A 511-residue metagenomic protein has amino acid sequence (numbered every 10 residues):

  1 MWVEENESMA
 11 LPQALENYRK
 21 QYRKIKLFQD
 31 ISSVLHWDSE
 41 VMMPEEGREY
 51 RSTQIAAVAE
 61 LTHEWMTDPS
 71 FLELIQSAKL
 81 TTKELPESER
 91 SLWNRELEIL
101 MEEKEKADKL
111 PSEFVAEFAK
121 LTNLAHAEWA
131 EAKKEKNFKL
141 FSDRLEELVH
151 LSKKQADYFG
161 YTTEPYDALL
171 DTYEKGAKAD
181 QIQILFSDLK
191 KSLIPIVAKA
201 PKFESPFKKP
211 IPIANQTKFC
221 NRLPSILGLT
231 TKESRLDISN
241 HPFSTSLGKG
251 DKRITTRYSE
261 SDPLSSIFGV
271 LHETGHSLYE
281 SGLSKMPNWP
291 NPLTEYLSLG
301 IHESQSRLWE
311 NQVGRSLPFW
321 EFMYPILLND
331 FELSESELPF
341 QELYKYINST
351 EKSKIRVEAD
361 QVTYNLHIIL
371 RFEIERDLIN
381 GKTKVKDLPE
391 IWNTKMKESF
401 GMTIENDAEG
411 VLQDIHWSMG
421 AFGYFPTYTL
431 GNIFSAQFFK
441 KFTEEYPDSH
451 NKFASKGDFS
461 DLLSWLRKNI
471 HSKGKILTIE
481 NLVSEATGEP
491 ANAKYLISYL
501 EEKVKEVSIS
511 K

Functional and structural regions predicted by a protein language model:
W2-K175, E501-S508: A well-structured
W2-L11, D30-S33, E46, Y50 (+3 more regions): C-terminal, non-catalytic "cap/extension" segments appended to globular domains
Y18, G160, H272, S306 (+3 more regions): Divalent metal-coordination and catalytic microenvironments
Y50, F114-E117, R144-E147, P212 (+12 more regions): Secondary-structure capping and boundary motifs in well-ordered enzyme cores
F118-S265, L462, V504: Contiguous, non-catalytic segments that form substrate-binding/exosite surfaces or channel walls
F186, K190, I213-T217, L223 (+3 more regions): All-alpha helical catalytic cores of prenyl diphosphate-utilizing isoprenoid enzymes
S265-L283, E303-R307: Active-site recognition of the HExxH zinc-binding catalytic motif
E295-S336: Post-HExxH zinc-binding segment in Zn-dependent metallohydrolases
